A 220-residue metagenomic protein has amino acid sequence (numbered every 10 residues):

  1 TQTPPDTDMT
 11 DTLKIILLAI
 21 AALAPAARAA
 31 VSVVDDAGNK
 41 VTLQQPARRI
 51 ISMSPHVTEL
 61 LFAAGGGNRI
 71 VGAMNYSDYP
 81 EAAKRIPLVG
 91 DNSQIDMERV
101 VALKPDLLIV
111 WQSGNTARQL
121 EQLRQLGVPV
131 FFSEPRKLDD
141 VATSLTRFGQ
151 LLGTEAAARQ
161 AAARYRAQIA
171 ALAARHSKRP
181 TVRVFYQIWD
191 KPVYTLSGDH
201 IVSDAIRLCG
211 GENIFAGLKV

Functional and structural regions predicted by a protein language model:
T1-D8: Short, Lys/Arg-enriched N-terminal segments with co-localized hydrophobic residues within the first ~10-30 amino acids
T10-L18: Sec-dependent signal peptide recognition, specifically the positively charged N-region followed immediately by
A19-A29: Hydrophobic h-region of N-terminal signal peptides that target proteins for export in Gram-negative bacteria
R28-R49: N-terminal hydrophobic or amphipathic helices and topogenic motifs
V33, N39-K40, L107, W111 (+2 more regions): Extracytoplasmic substrate-binding proteins
V41-L43, T58-A63, D78-A82, P192-S197 (+1 more regions): Short, solvent-exposed loop/turn elements at domain surfaces
R48-G114, I214: A short, structured surface patch at a secondary-structure boundary
M74, D199-V220: His/Asp/Glu-enriched short active-site or ligand-binding loop at hydrolase and phosphoryl-transfer sites
